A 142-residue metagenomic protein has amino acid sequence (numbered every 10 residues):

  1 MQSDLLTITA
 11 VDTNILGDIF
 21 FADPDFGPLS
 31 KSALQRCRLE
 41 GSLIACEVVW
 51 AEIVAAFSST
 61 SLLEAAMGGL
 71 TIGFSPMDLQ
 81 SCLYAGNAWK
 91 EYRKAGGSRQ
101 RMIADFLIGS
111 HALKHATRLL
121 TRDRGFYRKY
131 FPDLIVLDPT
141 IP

Functional and structural regions predicted by a protein language model:
M1-A45, A55-A65, L137: Short, well-structured N-terminal submotif of metal-dependent ribonuclease cores
M1-D4, I8, Q35, G109-P142: Acidic, PIN/NYN-like endoribonuclease modules and their adjacent C-terminal/linker elements
Q2-L5, G73-R122: Active-site neighborhoods of divalent-metal-dependent phosphate/nucleic-acid chemistry enzymes
V11-D12, A45-C46, R101-M102, D123-R124 (+1 more regions): Histidine- and aromatic-rich ligand-binding microenvironments
I15, V49, S81, L107-I108 (+1 more regions): Alpha-helix capping/helix-boundary segments
F20-D23, E52, A95-R99: Short, flexible loop segments at the rims of nucleotide/cofactor-binding pockets, characterized by
S58-Q80: Active-site-proximal, substrate-binding regions of enzyme catalytic domains and RNA-binding/basic surfaces
